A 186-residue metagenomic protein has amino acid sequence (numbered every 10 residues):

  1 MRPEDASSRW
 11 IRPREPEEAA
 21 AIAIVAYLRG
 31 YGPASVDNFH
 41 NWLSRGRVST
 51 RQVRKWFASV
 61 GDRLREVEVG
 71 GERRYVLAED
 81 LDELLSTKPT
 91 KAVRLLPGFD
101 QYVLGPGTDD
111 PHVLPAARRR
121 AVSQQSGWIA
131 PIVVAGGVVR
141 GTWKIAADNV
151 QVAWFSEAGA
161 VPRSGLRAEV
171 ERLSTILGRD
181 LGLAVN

Functional and structural regions predicted by a protein language model:
M1-V103, T108-N186: Long, low-complexity intrinsically disordered regions
